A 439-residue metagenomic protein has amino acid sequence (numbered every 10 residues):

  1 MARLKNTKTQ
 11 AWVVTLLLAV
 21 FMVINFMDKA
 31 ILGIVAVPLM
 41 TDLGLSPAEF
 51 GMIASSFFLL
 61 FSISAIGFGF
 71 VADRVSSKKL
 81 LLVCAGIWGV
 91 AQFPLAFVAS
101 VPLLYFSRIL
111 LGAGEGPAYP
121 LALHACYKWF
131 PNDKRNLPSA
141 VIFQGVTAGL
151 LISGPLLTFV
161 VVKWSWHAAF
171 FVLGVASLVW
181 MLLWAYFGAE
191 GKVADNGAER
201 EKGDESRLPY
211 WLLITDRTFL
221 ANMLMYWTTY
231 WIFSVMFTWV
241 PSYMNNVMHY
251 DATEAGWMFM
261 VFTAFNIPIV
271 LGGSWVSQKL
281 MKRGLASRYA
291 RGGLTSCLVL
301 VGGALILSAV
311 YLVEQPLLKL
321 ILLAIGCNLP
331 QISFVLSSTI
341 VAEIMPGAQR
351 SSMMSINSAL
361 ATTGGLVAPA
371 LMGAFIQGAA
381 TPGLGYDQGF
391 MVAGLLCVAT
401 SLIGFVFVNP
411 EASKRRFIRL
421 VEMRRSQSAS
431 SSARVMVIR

Functional and structural regions predicted by a protein language model:
A2-T7, K192-M223, E422-Q427, S432-M436: Juxtamembrane intracellular "pre-TM" segments in multi-pass secondary transporters
A30, F58-I66, L150-L151, T263-I267 (+2 more regions): Residue-level signature of mid-helix packing/kink "hotspots" within the transmembrane helices of 12-pass Major
L32-G33, D216-V270, F334, S338 (+1 more regions): Extracytoplasmic gate region of multi-pass secondary transporters
G44, S76, F97-L103, P131 (+2 more regions): Helix-breaking motifs and short loop linkers at transmembrane-helix boundaries and internal kinks in secondary membrane
I63-A99: Conserved MFS/SLC helix-loop-helix module at the cytosolic interface between two early adjacent transmembrane helices
S107-V146: Cytoplasmic helix-loop-helix junction between adjacent transmembrane helices in 12-TM secondary transporters
I142-E190: Helix-loop-helix hairpin linking two adjacent transmembrane segments in secondary transporters
V162-G174, D251, A290-G293, A374-L395: A membrane-interface helix-boundary motif in multi-pass transporters
